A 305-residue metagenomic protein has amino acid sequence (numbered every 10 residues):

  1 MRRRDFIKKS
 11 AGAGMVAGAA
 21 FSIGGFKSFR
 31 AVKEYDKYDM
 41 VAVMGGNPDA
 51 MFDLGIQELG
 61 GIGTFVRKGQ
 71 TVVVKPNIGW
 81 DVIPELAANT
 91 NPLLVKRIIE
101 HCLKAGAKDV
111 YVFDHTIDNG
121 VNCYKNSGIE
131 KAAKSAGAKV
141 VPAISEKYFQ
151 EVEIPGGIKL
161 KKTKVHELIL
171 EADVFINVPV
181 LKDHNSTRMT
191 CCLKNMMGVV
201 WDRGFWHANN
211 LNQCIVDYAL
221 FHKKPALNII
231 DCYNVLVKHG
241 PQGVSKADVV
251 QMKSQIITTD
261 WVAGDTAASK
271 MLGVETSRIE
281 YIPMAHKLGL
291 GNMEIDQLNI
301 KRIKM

Functional and structural regions predicted by a protein language model:
M1-M305: N-terminal and secondary-structure boundary signal
